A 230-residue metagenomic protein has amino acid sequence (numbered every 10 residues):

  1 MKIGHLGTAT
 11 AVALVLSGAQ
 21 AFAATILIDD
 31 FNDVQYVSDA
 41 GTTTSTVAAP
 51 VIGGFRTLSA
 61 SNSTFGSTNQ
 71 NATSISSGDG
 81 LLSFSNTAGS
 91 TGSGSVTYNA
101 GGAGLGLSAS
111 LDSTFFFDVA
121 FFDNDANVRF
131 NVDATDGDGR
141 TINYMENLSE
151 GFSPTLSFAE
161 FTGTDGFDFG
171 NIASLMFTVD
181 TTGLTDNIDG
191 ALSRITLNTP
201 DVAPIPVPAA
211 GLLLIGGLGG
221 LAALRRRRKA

Functional and structural regions predicted by a protein language model:
M1-T8: Bacterial N-terminal signal peptides that target proteins for export
A9-A11, A21: Cleavable N-terminal signal peptides
A24-S90: N-terminal targeting leaders for non-cytosolic proteins
N86-G166: Extracellular ligand-binding interfaces
G139, E146-V202: Terminal, low-complexity interaction segments
P206-L224: A short, hydrophobic C-terminal helix/tail in secreted or cell-surface proteins
R227-A230: Short, charged juxtamembrane terminal tails flanking transmembrane helices
